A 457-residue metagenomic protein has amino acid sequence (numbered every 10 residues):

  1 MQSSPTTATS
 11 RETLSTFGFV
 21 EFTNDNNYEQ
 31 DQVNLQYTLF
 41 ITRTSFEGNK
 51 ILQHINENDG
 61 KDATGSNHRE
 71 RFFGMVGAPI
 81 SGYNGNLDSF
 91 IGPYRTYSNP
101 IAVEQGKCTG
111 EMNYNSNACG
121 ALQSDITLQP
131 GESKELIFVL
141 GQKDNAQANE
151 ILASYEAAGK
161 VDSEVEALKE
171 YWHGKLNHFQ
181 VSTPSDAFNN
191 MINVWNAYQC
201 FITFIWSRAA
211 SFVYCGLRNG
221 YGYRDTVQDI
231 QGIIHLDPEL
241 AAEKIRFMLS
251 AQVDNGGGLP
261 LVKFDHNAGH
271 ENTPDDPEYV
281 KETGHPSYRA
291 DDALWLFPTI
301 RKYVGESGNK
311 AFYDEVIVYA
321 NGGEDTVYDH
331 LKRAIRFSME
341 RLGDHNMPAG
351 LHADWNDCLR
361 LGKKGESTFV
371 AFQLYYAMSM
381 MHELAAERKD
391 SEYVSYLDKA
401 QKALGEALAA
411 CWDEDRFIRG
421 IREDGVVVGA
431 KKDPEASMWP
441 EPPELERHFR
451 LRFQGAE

Functional and structural regions predicted by a protein language model:
S3-Q105, L122, N149-V181, S185: Polysaccharide-binding surfaces and accessory modules of carbohydrate-active proteins
P5-R11, N145-N149, E306-A320, M380-D398: Inter-helical turn/loop segments and adjacent helix faces that build the functional surface of alpha-helical bundle
S10-E12, I126-D144, L374: Short Pro-Gly-centered flexible turn/kink motifs
Q30-N34, L259-P260, Y375-E457: Catalytic cores of carbohydrate-active enzymes
E47-I51, Y221-T226, I230-H345, S367-Y375: Aromatic-rich carbohydrate-recognition surfaces in CAZymes
E166-L217, E243, F247, F337 (+2 more regions): Low-complexity, Ser/Thr/Pro/Gly-enriched N-terminal "stalk/linker" regions
S211-T226, Y279-A290, C358-Q373, V426-E446: Solvent-exposed loop and edge beta-strand segments that line ligand/cofactor-binding and catalytic clefts
A311-G350, D354, T368, W412 (+1 more regions): Extended ligand-binding clefts on enzyme/binding-domain cores
